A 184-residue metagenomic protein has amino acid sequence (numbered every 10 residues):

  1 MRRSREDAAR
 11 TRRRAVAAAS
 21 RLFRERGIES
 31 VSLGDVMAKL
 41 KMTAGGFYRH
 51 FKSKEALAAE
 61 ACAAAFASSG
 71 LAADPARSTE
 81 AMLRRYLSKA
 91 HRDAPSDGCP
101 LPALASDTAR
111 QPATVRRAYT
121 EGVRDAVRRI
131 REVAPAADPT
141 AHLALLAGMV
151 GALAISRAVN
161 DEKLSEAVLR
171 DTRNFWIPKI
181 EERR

Functional and structural regions predicted by a protein language model:
M1-A8, E182-R184: N-terminal intrinsically disordered/low-complexity leader segments
R10, R14, A18-A56: Helix-turn-helix
A17, E80-R92, L143, E166 (+1 more regions): Amphipathic alpha-helical segments that line or abut small-molecule/effector binding pockets and mediate allosteric
F51, A58-A65, A73: Alpha-helical DNA-contacting segments of helix-turn-helix folds
E60, G70-G98: Hydrophobic alpha-helical connector segments
A81-M82, R92-T120: Amphipathic alpha-helical segments used for helix-helix packing
Y86-L87, L101-A105, L145-M149: Short alpha-helical scaffolding segments that buttress acidic/His motifs in well-ordered protein cores
A113-T120, V133-R184: Hydrophobic/aromatic-rich alpha-helical bundle segments in the mid-to-C-terminal region
